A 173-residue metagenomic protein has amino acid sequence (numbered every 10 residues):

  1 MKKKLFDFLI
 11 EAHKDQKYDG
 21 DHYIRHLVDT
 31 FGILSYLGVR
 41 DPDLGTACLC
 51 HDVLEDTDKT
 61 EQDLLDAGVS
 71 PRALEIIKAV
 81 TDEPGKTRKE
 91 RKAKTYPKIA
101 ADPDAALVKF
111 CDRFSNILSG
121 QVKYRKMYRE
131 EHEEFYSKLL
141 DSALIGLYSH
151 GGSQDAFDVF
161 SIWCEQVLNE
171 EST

Functional and structural regions predicted by a protein language model:
M1-T173: Active-site helical microenvironments for divalent-metal-assisted chemistry
